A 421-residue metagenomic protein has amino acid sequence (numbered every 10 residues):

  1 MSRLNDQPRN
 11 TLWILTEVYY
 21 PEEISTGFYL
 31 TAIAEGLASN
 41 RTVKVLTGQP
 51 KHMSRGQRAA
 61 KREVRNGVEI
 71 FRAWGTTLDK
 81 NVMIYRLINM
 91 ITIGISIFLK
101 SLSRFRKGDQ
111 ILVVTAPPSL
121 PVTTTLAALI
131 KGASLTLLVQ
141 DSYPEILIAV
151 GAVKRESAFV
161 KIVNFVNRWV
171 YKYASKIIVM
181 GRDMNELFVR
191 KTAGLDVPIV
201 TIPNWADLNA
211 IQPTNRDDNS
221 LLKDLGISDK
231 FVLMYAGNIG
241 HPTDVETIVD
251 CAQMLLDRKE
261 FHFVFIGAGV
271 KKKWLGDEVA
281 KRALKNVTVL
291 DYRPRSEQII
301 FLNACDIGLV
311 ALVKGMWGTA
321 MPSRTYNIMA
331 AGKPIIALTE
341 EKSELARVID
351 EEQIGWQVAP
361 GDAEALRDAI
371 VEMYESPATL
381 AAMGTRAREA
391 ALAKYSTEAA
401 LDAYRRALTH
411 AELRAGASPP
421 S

Functional and structural regions predicted by a protein language model:
M1-E69, D257, P419-S421: N-terminal subdomain of nucleotide-sugar transferases
Q49, D183, I202-W205: Carbohydrate-associated surface elements
R58-R62, Q212-G226: A short helix/loop element that forms part of the nucleotide-sugar donor recognition site in Leloir-type
V122, L126-I130, S134, S157-V179: Membrane-proximal helix-turn-helix segments that form the acceptor-binding/catalytic region of lipid-linked
I227-T243, V249-A252, V264: Conserved donor-binding/catalytic core segment of Leloir-type glycosyltransferases
T243, Y292-N303, G308-M329, P334-R347: Nucleotide-sugar-dependent
E260, I266-G267, K272-I299: Nucleotide-activated donor-binding/catalytic signature segment of Leloir-type glycosyltransferases, i.e., the conserved
A365, E372, T379-A393: A short, well-ordered alpha-helix in the C-terminal region of glycosyltransferases
